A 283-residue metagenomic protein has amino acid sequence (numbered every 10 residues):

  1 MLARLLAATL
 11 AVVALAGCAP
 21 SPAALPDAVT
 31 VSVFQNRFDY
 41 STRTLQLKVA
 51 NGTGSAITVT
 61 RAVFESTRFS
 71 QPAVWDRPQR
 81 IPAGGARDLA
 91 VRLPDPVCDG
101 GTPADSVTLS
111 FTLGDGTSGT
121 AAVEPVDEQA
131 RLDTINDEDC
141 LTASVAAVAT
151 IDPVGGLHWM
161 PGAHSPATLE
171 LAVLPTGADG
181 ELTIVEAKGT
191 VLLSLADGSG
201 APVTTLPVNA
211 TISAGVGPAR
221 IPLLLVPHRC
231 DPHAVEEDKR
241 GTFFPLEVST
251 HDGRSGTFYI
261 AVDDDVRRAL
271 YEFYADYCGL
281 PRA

Functional and structural regions predicted by a protein language model:
A14-G17: C-terminal motif of bacterial Sec signal peptides marking the signal peptidase cleavage site
A19-S21: Bacterial signal peptide processing site
G52-S55, V97, V173-D179, R229 (+1 more regions): Short, acidic/polar linear motifs in exposed loop/turn regions
S55-V63, G101-A104, T120-A122, A178-G189 (+3 more regions): Short, hydrophobic/aromatic beta-strand segments
T67-D99, S194-H233: Intrinsically disordered, low-complexity Pro/Gly/Ser/Thr-rich segments with frequent PxxP/GP/PP motifs and embedded
P96-E138, C230-D264: Terminal connector regions
D115-T204: Surface-exposed beta-loop interaction hotspot
G200-A283: Extracytoplasmic/luminal low-complexity segments enriched in Pro/Gly and acidic/polar residues that act as flexible
